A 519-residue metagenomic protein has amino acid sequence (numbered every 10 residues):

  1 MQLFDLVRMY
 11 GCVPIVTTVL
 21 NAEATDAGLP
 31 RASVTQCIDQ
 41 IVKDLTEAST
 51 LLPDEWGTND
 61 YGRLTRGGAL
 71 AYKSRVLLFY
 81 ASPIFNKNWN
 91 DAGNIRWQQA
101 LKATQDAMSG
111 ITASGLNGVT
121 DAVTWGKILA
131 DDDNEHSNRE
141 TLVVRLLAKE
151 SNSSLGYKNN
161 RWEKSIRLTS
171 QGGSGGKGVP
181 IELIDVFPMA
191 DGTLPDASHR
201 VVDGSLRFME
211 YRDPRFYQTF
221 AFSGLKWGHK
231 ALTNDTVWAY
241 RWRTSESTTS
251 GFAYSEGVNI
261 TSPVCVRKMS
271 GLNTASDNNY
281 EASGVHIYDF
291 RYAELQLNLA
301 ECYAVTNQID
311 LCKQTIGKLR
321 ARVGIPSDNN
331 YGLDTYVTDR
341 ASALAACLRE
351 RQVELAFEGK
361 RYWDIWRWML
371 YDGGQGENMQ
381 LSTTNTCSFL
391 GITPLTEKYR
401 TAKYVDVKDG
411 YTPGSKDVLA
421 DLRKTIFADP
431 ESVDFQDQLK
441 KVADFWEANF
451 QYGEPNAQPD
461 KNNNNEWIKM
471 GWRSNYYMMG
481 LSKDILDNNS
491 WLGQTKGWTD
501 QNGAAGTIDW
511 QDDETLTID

Functional and structural regions predicted by a protein language model:
M1-I15, C37-L52, D60-N86, N94-M108 (+8 more regions): Extended, hydrophobic/aromatic-rich amphipathic alpha-helical segments that build helical scaffolds
A24-D39: Aromatic/His-enriched, Gly/Pro-containing loop or helix-boundary segments that lie immediately adjacent to catalytic
D26-G28, L311-T335, A341: Extended hydrophobic/aromatic segments used for targeting, binding, or gating
T46, R66-L70, R75-S250, G373-R423 (+2 more regions): An aromatic- and glycine-enriched ligand-binding surface/loop that stacks and positions planar moieties
D54-D60, S270-I287, A304, S382 (+1 more regions): Active-site-adjacent structural elements in folded domains
D203-R291, T507-D519: Flexible, polar/acidic helix-loop-strand segments at domain edges
W363-M369: Extended amphipathic alpha-helical segments with heptad-repeat/coiled-coil character used for oligomerization, fusion
L370-D372, I392-D519: In a subset of proteins, long, contiguous C-terminal domains/tails are tracked
